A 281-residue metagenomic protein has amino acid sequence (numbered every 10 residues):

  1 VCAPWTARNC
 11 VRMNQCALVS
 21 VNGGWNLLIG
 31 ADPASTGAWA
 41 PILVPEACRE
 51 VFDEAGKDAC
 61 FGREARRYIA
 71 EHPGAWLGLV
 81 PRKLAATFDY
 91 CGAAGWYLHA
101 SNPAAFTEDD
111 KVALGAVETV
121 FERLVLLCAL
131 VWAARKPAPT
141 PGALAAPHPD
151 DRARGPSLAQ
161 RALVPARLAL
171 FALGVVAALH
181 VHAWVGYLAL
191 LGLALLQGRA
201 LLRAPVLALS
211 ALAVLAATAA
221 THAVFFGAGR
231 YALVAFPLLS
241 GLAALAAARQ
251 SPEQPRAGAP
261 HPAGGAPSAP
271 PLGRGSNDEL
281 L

Functional and structural regions predicted by a protein language model:
V1, A211-L215: Hydrophobic alpha-helical transmembrane segments of polytopic
V1-C10: Hydrophobic alpha-helical membrane-interfacial segments at the cytosolic entry of transmembrane helices
M13, A178-Y187, H222-F236: Membrane-interface catalytic loops of GT-C/OST-like multi-pass glycosylation enzymes that act
M13-H99: Membrane-proximal stem/loop segments at transmembrane-domain junctions that anchor or position
L79-A145, R154-L193, L207-A211: Membrane-interface anchor segments at the N-terminal boundary of transmembrane helices in multi-pass membrane enzymes
C128-K136, A189-A200, L215-A216, F236-P252: Transmembrane alpha-helices and membrane-interface helical segments of multi-pass integral membrane enzymes
G142-R161, Q250-L281: Short, intrinsically disordered terminal tails adjacent to the first/last structured region
